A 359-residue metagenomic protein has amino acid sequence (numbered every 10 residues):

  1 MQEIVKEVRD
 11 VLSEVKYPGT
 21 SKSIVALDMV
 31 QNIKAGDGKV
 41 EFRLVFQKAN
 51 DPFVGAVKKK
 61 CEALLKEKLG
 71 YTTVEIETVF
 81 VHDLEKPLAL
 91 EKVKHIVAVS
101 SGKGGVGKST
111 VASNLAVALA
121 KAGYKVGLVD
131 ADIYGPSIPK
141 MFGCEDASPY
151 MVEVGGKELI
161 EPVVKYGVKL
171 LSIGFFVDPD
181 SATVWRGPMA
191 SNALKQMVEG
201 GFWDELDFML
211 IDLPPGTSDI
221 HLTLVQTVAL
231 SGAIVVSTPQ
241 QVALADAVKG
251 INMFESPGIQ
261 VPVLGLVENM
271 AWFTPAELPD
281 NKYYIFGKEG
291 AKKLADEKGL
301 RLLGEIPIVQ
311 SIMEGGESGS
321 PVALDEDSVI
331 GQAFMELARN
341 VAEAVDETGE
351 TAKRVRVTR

Functional and structural regions predicted by a protein language model:
M1-Q31, E67: N-proximal, solvent-exposed amphipathic alpha-helical segments enriched in charged/polar residues
V5-V8, M29, G36-E75: Short, non-transmembrane amphipathic alpha-helical segments
K59, D207-F208, P214-E314: Conserved catalytic-core segment of NTP-binding enzymes
K68, T73-H95: Short, basic phosphate-binding NTP loop
I96-D132, I259, L266: Walker A/P-loop phosphate-binding motif and the immediately C-terminal alpha-helix
L119, Y124-D180: Phosphate-binding loop that captures ATP/GTP phosphates
Y150-V152, I173-P188, K195-T223: Switch II (G3) loop of P-loop NTPases
S318-S328: C-terminal boundary of histidine-terminating zinc-finger modules
